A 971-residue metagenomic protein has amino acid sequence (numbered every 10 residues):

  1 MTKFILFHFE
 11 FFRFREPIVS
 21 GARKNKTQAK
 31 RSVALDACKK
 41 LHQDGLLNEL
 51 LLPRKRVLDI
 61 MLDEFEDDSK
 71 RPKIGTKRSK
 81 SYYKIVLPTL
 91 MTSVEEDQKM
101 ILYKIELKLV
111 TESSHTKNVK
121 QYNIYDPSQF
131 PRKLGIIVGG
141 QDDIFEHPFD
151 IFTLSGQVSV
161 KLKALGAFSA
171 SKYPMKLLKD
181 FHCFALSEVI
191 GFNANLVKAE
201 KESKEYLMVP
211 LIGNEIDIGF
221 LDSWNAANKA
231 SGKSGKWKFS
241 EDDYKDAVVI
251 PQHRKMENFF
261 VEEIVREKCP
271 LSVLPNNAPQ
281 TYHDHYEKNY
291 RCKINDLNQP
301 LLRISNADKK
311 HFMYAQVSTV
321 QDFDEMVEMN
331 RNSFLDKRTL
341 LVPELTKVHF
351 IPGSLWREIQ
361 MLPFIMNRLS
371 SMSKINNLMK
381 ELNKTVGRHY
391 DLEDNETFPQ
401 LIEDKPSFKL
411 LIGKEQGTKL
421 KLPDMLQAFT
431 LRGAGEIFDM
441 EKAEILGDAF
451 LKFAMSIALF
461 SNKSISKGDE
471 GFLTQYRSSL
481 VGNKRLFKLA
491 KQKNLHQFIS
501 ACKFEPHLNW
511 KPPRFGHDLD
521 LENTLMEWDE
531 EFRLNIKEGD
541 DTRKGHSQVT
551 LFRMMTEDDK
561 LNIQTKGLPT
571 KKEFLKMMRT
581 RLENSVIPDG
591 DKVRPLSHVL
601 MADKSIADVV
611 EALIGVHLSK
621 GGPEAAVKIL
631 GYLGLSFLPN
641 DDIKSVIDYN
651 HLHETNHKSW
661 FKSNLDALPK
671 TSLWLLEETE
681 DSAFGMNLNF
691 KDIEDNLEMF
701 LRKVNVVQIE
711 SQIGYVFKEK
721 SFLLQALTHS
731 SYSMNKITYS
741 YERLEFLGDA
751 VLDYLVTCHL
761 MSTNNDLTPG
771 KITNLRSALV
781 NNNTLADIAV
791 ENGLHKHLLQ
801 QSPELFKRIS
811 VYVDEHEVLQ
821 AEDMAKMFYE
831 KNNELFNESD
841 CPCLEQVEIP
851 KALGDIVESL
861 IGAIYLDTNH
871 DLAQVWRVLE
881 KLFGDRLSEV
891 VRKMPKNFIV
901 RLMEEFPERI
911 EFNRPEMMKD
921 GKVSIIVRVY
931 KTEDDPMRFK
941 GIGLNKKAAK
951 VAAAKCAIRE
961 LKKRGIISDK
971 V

Functional and structural regions predicted by a protein language model:
M1-V971: Double-stranded RNA-binding/processing signature
